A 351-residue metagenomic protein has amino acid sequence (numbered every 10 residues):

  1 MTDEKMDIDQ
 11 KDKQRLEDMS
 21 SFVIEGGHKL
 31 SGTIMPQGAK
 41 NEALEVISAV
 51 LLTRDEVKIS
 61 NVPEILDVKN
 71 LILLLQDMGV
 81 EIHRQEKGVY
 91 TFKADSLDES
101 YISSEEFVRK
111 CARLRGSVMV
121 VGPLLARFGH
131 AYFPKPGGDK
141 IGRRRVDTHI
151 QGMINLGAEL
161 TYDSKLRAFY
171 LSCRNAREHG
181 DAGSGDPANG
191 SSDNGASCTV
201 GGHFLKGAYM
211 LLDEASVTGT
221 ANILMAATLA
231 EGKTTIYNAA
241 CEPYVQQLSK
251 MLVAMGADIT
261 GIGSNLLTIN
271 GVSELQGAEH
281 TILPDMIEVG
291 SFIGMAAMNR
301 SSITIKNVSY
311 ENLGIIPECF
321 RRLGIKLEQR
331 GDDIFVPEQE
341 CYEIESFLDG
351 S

Functional and structural regions predicted by a protein language model:
T2-S351: Structural preference for solvent-exposed beta-strand-turn elements and adjacent flexible terminal/loop segments within
